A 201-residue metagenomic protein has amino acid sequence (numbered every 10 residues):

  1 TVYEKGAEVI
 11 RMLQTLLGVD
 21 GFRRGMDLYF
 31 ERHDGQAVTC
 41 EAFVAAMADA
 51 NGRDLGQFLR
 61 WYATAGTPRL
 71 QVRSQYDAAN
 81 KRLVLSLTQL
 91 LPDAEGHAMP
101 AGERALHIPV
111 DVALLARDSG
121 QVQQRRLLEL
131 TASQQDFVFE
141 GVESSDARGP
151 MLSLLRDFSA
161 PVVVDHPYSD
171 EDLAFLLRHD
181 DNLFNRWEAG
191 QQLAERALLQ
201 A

Functional and structural regions predicted by a protein language model:
V2, G6, G25-M26: Catalytic-domain carbohydrate-binding cleft regions of carbohydrate-active enzymes
G6-V9, D20, E31-A201: Non-catalytic accessory/interaction domains
Q14-L16: Acidic, glycine-rich low-complexity/disordered segments
